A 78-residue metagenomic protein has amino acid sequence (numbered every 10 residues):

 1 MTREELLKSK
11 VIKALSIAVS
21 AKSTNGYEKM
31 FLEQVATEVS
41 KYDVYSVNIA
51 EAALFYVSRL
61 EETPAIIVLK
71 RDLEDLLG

Functional and structural regions predicted by a protein language model:
M1-E28, K70-L73, L77: Short terminal alpha-helical segments
V11, L15-A18, E33, V47-A50: Short, intrinsically disordered, low-complexity terminal segments
T24-M30, D43-V47: Alpha-helix N-cap/helix-initiation sites
L32-Y42: Amphipathic alpha-helical segments that form the core helices of the histone-fold
K41-D72: Short, charged early-sequence alpha-helical segments and their helix-coil boundaries
